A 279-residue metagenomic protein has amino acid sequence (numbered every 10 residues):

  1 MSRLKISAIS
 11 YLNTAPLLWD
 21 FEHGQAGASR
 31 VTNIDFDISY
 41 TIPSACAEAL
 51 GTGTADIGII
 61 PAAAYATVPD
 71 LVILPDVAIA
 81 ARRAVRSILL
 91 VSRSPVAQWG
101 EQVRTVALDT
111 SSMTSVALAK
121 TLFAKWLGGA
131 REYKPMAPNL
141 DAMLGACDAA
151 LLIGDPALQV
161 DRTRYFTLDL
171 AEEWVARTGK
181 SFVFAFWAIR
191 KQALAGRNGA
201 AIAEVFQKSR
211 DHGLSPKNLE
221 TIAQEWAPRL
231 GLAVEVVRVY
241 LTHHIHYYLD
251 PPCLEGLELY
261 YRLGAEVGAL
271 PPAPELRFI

Functional and structural regions predicted by a protein language model:
L4-S10, V103-T114, A119: Short beta-strand->loop
I6, V72-I79: A structural signal for short loop-to-beta-strand junctions that line the ligand-binding cleft of periplasmic/secreted
N13, I42-S44, G53-A66, P75-V77 (+1 more regions): Beta->alpha turn/N-cap motifs
A15-I34, V116-P135: Ligand-binding cleft/hinge of the Venus flytrap
D20-F21, S87-A97, T105, F182-N198: A bilobed periplasmic-binding-protein/Venus flytrap-type ligand-binding module shared by bacterial periplasmic
V31-E48, G129-D148: Short helix-initiation/N-cap motifs at beta->coil->alpha
P135-W226: Pocket-lining segment of extracytoplasmic ligand-binding domains
A195-L263: Secondary-structure end/capping motifs
